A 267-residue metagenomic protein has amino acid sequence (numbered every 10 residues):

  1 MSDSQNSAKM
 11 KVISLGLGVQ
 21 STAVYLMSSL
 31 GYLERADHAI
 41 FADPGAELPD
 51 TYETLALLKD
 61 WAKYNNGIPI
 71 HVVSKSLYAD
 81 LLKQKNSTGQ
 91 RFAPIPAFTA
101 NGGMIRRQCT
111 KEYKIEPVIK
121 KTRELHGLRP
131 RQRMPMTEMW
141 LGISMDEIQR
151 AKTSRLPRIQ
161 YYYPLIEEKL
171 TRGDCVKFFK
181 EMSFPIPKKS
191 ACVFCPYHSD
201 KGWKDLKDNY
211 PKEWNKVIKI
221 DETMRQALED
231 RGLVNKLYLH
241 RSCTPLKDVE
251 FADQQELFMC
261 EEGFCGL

Functional and structural regions predicted by a protein language model:
S2-L267: Nucleotide-activated chemistry modules centered on ATP-dependent adenylation/adenylyltransferase
